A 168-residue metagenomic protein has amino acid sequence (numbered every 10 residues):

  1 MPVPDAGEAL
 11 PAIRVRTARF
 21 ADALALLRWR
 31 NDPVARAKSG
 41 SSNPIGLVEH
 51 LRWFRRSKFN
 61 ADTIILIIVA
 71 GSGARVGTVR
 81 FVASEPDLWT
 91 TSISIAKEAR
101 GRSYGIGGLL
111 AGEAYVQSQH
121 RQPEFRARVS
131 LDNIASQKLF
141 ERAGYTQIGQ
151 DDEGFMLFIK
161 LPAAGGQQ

Functional and structural regions predicted by a protein language model:
M1-A25, W29-R30, V69-Q168: Acyl-donor (CoA/ACP) binding surface of acyl/acetyltransferases
F20-L27, L47, L51, R55: An amphipathic alpha-helix signature
R30, S39, F54-K58: Hydrophobic residues in alpha-helical segments
P33-V34, A61, H120: Structural motif
V34-R52: Conserved GNAT-fold acetyl-CoA-binding loop/helix
I45-V48, S57-F59, A96: Juxtamembrane/interface motifs at transmembrane-helix termini
R55-I67: A short helix-loop-beta-strand connector motif used in the catalytic cores of GNAT acetyltransferases and, in some
